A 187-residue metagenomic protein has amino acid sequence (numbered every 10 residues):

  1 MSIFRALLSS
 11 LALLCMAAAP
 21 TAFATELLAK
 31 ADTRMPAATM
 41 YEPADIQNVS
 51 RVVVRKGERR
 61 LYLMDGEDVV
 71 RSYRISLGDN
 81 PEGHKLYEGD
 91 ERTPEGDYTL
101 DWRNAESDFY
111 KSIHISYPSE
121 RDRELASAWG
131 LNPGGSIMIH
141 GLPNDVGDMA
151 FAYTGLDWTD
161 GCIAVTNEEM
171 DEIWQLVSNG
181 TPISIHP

Functional and structural regions predicted by a protein language model:
M1-R5: Positively charged n-region of N-terminal signal peptides that target proteins for export
S9-A18: Bacterial N-terminal signal peptides
P20-A24: Sec/Tat signal peptide C-region and signal peptidase I cleavage site
T25-T39: A general sequence property marking short-to-moderate contiguous segments in secreted/outer-membrane adhesion
M35-R51, K56-G57, L77-D101, R121-L125 (+1 more regions): N-terminal post-signal-peptidase region of extra-cytosolic proteins
Y41, P94, W102-P187: Exported/periplasmic cell-wall-interacting domains
D68-N80: Short Gly/aromatic-enriched secondary-structure transition segments
